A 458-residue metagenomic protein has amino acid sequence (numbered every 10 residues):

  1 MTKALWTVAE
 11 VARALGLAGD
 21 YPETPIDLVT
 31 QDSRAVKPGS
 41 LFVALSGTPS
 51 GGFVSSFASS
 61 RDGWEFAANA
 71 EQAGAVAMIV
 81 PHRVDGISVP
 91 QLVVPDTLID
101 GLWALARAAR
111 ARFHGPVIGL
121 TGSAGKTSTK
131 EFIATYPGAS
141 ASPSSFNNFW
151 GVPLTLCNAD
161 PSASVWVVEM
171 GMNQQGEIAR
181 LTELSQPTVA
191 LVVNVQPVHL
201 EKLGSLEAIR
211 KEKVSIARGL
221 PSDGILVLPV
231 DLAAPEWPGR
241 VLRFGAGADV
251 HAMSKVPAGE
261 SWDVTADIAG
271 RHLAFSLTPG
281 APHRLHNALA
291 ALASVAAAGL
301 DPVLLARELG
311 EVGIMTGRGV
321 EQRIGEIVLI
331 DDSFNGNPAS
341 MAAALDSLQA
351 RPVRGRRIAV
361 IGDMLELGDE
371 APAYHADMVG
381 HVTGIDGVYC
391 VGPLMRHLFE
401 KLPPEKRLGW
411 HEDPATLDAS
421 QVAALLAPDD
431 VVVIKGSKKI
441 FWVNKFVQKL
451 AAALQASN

Functional and structural regions predicted by a protein language model:
M1-G19, V36-V43, G47-G63, T188 (+8 more regions): ATP-dependent carboxylate-amine ligase
T2-G119, S128-F132, C157, E400 (+1 more regions): Short, basic phosphate-binding NTP loop
V11, S40, A70, L105 (+14 more regions): Residue-level signal for inorganic ion chemistry
G19-V29, D100-W103, N147-W150, M170-Q175 (+4 more regions): Short gly/ser/thr-rich secondary-structure transition/capping motifs
A73-V76, V89, G115, L220-I225 (+3 more regions): A short helix->loop->beta-strand "cap" motif at the edges of active sites that frequently abuts
V76-H82, N194, V227-V230, I358-G362 (+1 more regions): Short internal beta-strands
I87-P95, A139, P238-M253, L402-E412: Active-site regions of enzymes building and remodeling cell-envelope glycoconjugates
L98-V230, A234-R240, Q448-S457: Phosphate-binding loop of NTP-binding sites
